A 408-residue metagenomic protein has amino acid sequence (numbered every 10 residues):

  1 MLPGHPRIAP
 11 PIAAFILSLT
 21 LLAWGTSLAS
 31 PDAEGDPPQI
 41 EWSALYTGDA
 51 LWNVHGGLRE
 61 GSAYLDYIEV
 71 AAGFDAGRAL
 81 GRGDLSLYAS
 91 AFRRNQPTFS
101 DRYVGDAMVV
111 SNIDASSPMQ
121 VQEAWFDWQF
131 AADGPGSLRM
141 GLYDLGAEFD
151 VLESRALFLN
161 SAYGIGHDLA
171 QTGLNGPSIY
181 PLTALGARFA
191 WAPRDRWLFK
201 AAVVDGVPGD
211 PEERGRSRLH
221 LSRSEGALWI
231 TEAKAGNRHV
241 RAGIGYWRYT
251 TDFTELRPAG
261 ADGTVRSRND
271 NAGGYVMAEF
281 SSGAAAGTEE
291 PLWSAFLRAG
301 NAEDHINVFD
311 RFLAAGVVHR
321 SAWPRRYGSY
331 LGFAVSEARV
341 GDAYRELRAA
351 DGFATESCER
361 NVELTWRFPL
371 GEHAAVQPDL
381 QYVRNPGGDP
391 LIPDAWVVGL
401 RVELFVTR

Functional and structural regions predicted by a protein language model:
A13-A23: Bacterial N-terminal signal peptides
L28-W42, D75-L87, A131-G136, R196 (+5 more regions): Short loop/turn motifs that connect adjacent beta-strands in outer-membrane beta-barrel proteins
E34-H55, L85-A89, P97, S161 (+2 more regions): Transmembrane beta-strand segments of Gram-negative outer membrane beta-barrel proteins
P38, W52, S62-I68, S117-Q122 (+7 more regions): Residues that define the transmembrane beta-barrel architecture of outer-membrane proteins
W42-Y46, L87-A91, L138-M140, F189 (+7 more regions): Membrane-embedded beta-strand positions of outer-membrane beta-barrel proteins
G61, L65-V207, N307-L347: Outer membrane beta-barrel
E212-H220, I230-K234, G245-R268, A272 (+4 more regions): Outer membrane beta-barrel transmembrane domains
D394-R408: Outer-membrane beta-barrel "beta-signal"
